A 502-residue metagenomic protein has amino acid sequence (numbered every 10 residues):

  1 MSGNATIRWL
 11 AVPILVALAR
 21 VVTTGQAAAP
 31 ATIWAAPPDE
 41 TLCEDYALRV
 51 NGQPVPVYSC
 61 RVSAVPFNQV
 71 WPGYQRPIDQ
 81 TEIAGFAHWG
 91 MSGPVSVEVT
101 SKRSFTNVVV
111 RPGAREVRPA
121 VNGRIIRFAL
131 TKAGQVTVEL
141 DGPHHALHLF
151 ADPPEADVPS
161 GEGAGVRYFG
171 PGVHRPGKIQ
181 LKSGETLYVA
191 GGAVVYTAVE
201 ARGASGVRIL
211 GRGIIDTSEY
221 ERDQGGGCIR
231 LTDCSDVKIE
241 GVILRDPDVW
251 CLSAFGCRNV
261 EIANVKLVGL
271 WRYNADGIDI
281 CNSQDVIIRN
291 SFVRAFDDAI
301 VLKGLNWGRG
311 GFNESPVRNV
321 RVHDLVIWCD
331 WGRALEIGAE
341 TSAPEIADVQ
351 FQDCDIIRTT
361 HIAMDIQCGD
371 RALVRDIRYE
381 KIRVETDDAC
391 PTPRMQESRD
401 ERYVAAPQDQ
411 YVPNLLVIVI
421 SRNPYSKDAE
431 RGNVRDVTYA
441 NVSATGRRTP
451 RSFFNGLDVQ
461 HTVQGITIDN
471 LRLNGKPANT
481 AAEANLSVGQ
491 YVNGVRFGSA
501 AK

Functional and structural regions predicted by a protein language model:
M1-A11: Bacterial N-terminal signal peptides that target proteins for export
W9-R20: Bacterial N-terminal signal peptides
V22-A27: Signal peptide processing junction and immediate N-terminal pro/mature segment of secreted/exported proteins
A28-K502: Extracellular/periplasmic carbohydrate-active domains that bind, remodel, or depolymerize complex polysaccharides
